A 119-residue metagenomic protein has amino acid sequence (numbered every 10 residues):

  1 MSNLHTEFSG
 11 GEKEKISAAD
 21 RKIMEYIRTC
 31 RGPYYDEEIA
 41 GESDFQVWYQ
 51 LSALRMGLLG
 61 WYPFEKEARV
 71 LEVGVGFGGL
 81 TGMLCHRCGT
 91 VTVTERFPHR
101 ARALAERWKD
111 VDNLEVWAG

Functional and structural regions predicted by a protein language model:
M1-C30: N-terminal auxiliary segments of SAM/dcSAM-dependent transferases
A18, A53-G57, G79, H86: Generic alpha-helix structural propensity
E37: S-adenosyl-L-methionine
D44-Q46: Membrane-proximal lumenal/periplasmic loop motifs of glycosylation machinery
W48-A68: Conserved alpha-helix/loop element of class I SAM-dependent methyltransferases that forms part of the SAM/SAH-binding
E67-G76: Conserved class I S-adenosyl-L-methionine
G79, M83-G119: Class I SAM-dependent methyltransferase SAM/SAH-binding core
